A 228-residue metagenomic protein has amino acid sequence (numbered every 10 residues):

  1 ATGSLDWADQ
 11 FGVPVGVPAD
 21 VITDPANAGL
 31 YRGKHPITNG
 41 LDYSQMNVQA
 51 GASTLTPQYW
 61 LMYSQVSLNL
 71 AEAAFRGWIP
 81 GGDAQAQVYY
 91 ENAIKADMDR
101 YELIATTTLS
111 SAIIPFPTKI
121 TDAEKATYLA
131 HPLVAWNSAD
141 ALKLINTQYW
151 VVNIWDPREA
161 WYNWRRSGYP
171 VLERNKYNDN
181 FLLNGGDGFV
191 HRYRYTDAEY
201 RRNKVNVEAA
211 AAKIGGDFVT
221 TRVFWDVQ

Functional and structural regions predicted by a protein language model:
G3-Q228: Acidic/polar-rich alpha-helix caps and helix-coil junctions
